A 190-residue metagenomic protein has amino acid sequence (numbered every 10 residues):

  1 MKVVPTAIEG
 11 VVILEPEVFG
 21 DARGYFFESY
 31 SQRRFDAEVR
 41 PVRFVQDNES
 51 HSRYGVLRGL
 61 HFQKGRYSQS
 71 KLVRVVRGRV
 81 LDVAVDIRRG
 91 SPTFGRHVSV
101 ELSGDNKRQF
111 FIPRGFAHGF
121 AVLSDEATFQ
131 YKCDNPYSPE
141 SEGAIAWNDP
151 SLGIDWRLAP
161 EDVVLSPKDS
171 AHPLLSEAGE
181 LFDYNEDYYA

Functional and structural regions predicted by a protein language model:
M1-R108, S124-E126, C133-A190: Non-catalytic, conserved peripheral segments adjacent to functional cores
H118: Active-site micro-motifs of SAM-dependent methyltransferase domains
